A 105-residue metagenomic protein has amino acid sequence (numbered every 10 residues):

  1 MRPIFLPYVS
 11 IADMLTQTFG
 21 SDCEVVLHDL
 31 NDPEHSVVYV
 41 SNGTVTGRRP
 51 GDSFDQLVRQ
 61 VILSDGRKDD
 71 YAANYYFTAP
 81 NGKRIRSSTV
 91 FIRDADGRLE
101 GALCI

Functional and structural regions predicted by a protein language model:
P3-I4: Signal-transducing coiled-coil linker helices
P7-I11, L15: Amphipathic alpha-helical coiled-coil segments that mediate homodimerization and allosteric signal transmission
T16-A73, T78-P80: Structured interaction and signal-relay segments at domain junctions
S64-I105: Sensory/regulatory domains in signal-transduction proteins
